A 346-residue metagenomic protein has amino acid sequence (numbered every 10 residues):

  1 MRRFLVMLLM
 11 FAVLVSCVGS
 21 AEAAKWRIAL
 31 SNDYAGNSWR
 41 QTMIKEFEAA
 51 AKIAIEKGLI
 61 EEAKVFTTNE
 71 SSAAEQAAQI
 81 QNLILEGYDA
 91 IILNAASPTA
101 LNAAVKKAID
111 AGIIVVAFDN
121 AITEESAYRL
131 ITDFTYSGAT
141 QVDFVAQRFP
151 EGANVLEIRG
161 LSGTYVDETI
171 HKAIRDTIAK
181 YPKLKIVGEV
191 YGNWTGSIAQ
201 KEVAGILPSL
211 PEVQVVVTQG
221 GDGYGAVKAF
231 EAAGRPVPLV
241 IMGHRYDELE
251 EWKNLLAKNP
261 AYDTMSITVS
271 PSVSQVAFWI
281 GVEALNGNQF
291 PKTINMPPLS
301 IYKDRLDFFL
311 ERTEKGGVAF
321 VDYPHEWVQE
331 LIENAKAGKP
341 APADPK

Functional and structural regions predicted by a protein language model:
A24-K25, V166, T177, V269 (+1 more regions): Hinge/cleft segment of the Venus flytrap/periplasmic-binding protein
R27-A50, A54, K64-A77, Y88 (+3 more regions): Extracytoplasmic "Venus flytrap"
W39-I55, S137-Q141, Y165-L184, G225 (+1 more regions): Short, solvent-exposed amphipathic alpha-helices that sit in or adjacent to ligand/effector-binding or catalytic
I53-N69, A127, N154-E157, I178-G196: Short beta-strand elements in bilobed, periplasmic/extracellular small-molecule ligand-binding domains
T67-N69, I122-F144, E157-L161, L256-P271: Short beta-strand elements at the ligand-binding edges of bilobed clamshell
Q76, L130-V155, T169, I198-Q200 (+2 more regions): Hydrophobic alpha-helical segments within soluble ligand-binding/sensing domains
Q81, L85, D89-I109, I174 (+1 more regions): Hydrophobic alpha-helical
P98-Y136, N154, D247-E251, K258-A261: Flexible loop/hinge segments that line or gate small-molecule binding clefts
